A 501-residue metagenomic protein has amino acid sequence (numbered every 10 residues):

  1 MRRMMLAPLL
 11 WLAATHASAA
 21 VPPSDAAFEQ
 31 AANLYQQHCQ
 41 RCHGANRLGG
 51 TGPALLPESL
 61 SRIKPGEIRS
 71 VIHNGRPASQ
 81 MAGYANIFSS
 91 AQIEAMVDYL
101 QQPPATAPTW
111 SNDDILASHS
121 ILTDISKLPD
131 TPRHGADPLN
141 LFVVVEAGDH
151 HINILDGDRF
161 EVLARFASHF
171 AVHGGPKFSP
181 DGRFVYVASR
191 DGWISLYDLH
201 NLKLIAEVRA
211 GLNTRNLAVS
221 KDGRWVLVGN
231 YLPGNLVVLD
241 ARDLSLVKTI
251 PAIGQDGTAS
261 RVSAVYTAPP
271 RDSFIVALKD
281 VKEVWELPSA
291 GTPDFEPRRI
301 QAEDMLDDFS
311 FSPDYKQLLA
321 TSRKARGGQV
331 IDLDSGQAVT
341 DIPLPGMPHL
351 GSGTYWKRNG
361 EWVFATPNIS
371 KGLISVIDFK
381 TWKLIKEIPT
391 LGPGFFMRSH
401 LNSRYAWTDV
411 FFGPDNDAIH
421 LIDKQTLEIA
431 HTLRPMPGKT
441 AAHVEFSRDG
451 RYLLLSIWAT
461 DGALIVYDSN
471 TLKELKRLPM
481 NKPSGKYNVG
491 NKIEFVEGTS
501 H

Functional and structural regions predicted by a protein language model:
S18-L34: Electrostatic cytochrome c docking/interface patches
V21, D25, R41, N46-G50 (+1 more regions): Extracytoplasmic electron-transfer domains, predominantly the class I c-type cytochrome c fold
D130-T131, V172-K177, N213-V219, T258-Y266 (+5 more regions): Repeated scaffold domains used in trafficking and secretory/extracellular systems, primarily beta-propellers
D137-P138, P180-D181, K221-D222, P269-P270 (+4 more regions): Residue-level detector of Asp-centered blade-edge/turn motifs that repeat once per structural unit in beta-propeller
G157-R159, L199-L202, A241-L244, P288-T292 (+4 more regions): Short loop/turn segments that connect beta-strands within beta-propeller blades
E161-F166, K203-V208, S245-D256, P293-I300 (+4 more regions): A short beta-strand motif characteristic of beta-propeller blades
A210-W225, G229-K282, D294-P297: Asp-box/WD-like beta-propeller blade repeats and closely related beta-sheet repeat scaffolds
